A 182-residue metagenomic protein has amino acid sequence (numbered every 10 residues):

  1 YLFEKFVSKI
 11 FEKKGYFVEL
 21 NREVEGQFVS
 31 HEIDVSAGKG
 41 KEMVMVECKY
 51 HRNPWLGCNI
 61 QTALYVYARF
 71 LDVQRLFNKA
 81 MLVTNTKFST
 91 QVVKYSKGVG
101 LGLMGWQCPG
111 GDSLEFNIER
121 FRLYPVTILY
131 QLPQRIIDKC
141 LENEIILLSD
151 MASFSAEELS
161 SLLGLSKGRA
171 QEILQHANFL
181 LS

Functional and structural regions predicted by a protein language model:
Y1-V24: Acidic-basic catalytic patches of nuclease active cores, encompassing PD-(D/E)XK and other metal-cofactor nuclease
F3, V7, N59-T62, F88 (+4 more regions): Helical mechanochemical/support elements of P-loop NTPase systems and associated helical scaffolds
K5, N117-S182: C-terminal extensions
G15-Y16, L101, I145: Short phosphate-binding/catalytic loops that engage adenosine nucleotides
E25-V29: A short beta-turn/loop motif at secondary-structure boundaries
E32-A37: Short acidic loop-to-beta-strand element that houses the catalytic metal-binding Asp/Glu of nuclease active sites
M43, C48-C108: Catalytic cores of nucleic-acid endonucleases
V93-Y130: Charged, structured surface patches that assemble and position nucleic-acid processing machinery
